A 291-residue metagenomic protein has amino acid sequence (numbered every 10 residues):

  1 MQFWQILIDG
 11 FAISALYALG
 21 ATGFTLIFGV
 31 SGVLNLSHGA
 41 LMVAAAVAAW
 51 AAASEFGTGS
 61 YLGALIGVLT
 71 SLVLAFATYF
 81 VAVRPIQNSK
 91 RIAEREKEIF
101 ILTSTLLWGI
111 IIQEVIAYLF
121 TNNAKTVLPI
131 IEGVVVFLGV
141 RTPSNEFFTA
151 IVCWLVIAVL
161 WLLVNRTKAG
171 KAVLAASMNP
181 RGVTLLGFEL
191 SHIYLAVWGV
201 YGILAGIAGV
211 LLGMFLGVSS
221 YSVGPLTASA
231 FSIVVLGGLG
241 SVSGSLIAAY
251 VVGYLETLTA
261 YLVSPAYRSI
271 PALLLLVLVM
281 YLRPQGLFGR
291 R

Functional and structural regions predicted by a protein language model:
M1-G10, V164, K168-G170, Y194-V234 (+2 more regions): Inter-helical junctions in multi-pass inner-membrane proteins, predominant in energy-converting antiporter-like
M1-G20, A48, Y61-G63, K90-L102 (+4 more regions): Membrane-interfacial amphipathic/re-entrant helices at transmembrane-helix boundaries
F3-E55, R84-Q87, R91-R95, G238-V242: Single transmembrane alpha-helix segments in multi-pass membrane proteins
L16-F24, S37-E55, L74, T78 (+4 more regions): Hydrophobic alpha-helical segments within and immediately flanking transmembrane helices of multi-pass membrane proteins
G57-W108, I247-V252, R283-P284: Alpha-helical transmembrane segments within multi-pass membrane transporters and channels
I86, A93-R166, H192-A196, L258 (+3 more regions): Transmembrane helix-bundle core of multi-pass membrane transporters and related energy-transducing complexes
S104, M178-T184, E189-H192, V263-R291: Cytosolic-side transmembrane-helix boundaries in multi-pass membrane proteins
R141-V218, V242-A248: Helix-loop-helix "hairpin" substructures at the membrane interface of multi-pass membrane proteins
